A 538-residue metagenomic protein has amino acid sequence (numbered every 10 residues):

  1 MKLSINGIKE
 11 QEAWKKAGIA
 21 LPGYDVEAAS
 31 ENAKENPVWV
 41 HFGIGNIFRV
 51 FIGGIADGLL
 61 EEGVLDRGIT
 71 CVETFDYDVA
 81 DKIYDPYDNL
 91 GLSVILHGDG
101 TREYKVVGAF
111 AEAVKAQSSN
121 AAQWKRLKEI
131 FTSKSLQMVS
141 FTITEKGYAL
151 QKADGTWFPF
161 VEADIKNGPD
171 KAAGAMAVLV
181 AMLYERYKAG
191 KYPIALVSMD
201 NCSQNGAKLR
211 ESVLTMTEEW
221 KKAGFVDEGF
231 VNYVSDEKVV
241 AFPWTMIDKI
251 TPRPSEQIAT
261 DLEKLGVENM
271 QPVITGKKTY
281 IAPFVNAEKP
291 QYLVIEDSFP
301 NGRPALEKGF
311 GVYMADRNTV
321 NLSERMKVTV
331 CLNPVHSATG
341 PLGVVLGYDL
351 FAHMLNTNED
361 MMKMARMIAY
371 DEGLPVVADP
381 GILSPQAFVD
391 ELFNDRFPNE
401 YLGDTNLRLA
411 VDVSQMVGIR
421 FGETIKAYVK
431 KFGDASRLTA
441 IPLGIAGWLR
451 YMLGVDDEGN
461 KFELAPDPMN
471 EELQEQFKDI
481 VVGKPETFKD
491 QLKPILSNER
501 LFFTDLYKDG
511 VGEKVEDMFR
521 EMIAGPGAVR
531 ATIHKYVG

Functional and structural regions predicted by a protein language model:
M1-G538: Substrate/ligand-engaging "lid" and interaction regions
